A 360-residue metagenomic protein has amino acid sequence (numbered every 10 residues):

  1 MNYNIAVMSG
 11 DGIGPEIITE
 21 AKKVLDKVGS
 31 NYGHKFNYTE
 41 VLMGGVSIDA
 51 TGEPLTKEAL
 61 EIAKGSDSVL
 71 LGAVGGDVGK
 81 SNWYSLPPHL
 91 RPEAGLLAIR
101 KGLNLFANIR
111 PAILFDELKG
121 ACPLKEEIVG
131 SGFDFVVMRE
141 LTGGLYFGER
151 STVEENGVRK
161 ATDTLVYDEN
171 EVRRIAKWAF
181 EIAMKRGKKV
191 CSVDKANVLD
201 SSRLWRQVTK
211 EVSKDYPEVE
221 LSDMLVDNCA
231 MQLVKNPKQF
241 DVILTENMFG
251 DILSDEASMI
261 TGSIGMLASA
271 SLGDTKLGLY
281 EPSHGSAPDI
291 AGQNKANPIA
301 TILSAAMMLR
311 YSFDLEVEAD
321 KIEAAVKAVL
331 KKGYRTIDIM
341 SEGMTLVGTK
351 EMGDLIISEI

Functional and structural regions predicted by a protein language model:
M1-I5: Extreme N-terminal starter segment of soluble prokaryotic enzymes
A6-K23, V28-G29, E155-D227, Q239: Glycine-rich phosphate/diphosphate-binding loop of Rossmann-like nucleotide-binding domains
D11-G14, D67, M138, A179 (+4 more regions): Buried hydrophobic positions in well-ordered alpha/beta secondary-structure cores of metabolic enzymes
D26, S30-H34, G65-S68, K101-N108 (+9 more regions): Generic secondary-structure signature for well-ordered alpha-helical cores
G33-K57, M231-L233: N-terminal beta-loop-helix "entrance" segment that forms/cooperates in small-molecule cofactor or anionic ligand
G45-I48, L90, V234-Y334: Glycine-rich phosphate/nucleotide-binding loop
D49-T162, M248: N-terminal glycine-rich phosphate/adenylate-binding segment common to multiple enzyme folds
T142-G143, F147-R186, V190-C191, A196-V198 (+2 more regions): Glycine-rich phosphate/pyrophosphate-binding loop and the adjoining helix
